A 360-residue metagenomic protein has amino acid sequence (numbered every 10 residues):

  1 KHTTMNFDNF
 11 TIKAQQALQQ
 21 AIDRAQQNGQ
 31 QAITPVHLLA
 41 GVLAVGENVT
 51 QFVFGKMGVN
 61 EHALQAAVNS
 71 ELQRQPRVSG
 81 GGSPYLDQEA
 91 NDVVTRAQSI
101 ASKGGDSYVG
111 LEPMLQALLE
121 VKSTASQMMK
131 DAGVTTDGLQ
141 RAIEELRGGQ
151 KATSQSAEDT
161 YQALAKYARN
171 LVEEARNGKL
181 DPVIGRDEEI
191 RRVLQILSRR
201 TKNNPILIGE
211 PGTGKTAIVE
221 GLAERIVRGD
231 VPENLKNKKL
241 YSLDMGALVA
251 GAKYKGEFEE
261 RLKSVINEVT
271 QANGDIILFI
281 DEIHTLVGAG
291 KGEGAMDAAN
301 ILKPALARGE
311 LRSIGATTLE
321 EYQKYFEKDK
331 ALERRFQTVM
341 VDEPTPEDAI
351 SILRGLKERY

Functional and structural regions predicted by a protein language model:
K1-V249, E257-H284, K291, A299 (+3 more regions): Histone-fold recognition with a strong bias for associated Lys/Arg-rich disordered tails
L306, E310-A331, Q337-Y360: Conserved phosphate-handling catalytic cores of large alpha/beta enzymes
